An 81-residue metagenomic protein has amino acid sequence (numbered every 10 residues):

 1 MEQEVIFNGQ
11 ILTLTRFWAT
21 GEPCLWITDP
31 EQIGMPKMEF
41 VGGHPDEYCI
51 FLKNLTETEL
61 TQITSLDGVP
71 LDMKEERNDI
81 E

Functional and structural regions predicted by a protein language model:
M1-E2, M73-E81: Short intrinsically disordered terminal tails
E2-E4, W26: Residue-level detector of beta-strand face positions
N8-Q10: Short strand-coil-strand connectors
T15-L66: Acidic, low-complexity, intrinsically disordered interaction modules
